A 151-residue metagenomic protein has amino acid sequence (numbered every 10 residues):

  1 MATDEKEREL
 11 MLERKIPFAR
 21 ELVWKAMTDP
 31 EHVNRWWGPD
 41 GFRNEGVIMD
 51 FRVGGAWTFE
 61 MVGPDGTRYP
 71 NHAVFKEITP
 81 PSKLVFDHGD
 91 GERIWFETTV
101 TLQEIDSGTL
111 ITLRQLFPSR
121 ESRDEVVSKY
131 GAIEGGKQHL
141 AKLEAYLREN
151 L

Functional and structural regions predicted by a protein language model:
M1-R43: Hydrophobic ligand-binding cavity/cleft-lining segments
M11, L22-W24, T58, K83-V85 (+1 more regions): General beta-strand recognition
L12-R14, V100, L113-Q115: A structural signal for short, well-ordered beta-strand segments
P17, H72, K137-A141: Generic alpha-helical structural signal
M27, W37, H88-D90, L147: Short, flexible helix/strand-to-coil boundary loops that buttress conserved ligand/catalytic motifs in alpha/beta
N34, V47-F51, T58, V62-S107 (+1 more regions): Hydrophobic-ligand binding "helix-grip"
E104-T112, R123-E125: Charged, amphipathic alpha-helical coiled-coil/dimerization segments
L116-L151: A conserved amphipathic terminal alpha-helix motif
